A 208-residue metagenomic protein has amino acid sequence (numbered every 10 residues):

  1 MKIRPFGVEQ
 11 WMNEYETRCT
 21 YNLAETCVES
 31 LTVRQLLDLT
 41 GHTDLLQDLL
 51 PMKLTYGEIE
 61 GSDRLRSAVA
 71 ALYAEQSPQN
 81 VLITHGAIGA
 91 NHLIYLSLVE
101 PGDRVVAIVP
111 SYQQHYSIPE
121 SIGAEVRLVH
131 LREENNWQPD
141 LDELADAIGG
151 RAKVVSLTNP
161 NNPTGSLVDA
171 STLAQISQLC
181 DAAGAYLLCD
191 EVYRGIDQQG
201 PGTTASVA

Functional and structural regions predicted by a protein language model:
K2-G86, L93: N-terminal small-domain helix-loop-helix segment of the aminotransferase-like
L23-T26, V69, V81, V105 (+4 more regions): Generic structural signal for small/hydrophobic residues in well-ordered secondary structure, especially within
S77-V81, P101-R104, R151: Short acidic capping loops at alpha-helix termini that bridge into adjacent secondary structure
S97-P119: Conserved PLP-anchoring active-site segment centered on the Schiff-base-forming lysine
D103, A124, A182-A185: A short helix->loop->beta-strand "cap" motif at the edges of active sites that frequently abuts
H115, I176, V207: Aromatic/hydrophobic pocket-lining residues that form π-stacking "cages" and hydrophobic walls in ligand
E120-V126: A short helix-loop-beta submotif of the ANL/AMP-binding
E133-T203: Active-site phosphate-binding strand-loop segment of PLP-dependent enzymes
